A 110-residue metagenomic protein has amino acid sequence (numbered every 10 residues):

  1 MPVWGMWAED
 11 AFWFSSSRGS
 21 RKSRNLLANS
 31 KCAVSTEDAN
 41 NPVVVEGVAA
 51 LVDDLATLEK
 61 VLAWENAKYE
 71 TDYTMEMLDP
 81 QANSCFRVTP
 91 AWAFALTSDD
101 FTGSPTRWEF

Functional and structural regions predicted by a protein language model:
M1-R18, S23-L26, C32-E37, V43-V48: Short beta-strand segments
L27-A28, N66: Alpha-helix boundary recognition
N41-F110: Charged, gly/pro-rich active-site loop segments
